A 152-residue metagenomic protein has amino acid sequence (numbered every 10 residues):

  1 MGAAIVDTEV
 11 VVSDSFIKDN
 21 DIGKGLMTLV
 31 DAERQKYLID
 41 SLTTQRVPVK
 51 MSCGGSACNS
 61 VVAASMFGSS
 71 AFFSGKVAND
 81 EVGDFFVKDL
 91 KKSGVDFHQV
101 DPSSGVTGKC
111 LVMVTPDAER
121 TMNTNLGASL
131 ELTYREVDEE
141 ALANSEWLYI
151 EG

Functional and structural regions predicted by a protein language model:
M1, G68-S70, V95, T107-K109 (+2 more regions): Short coil/turn connectors at secondary-structure junctions
M1-S74: Glycine-rich phosphate/adenosyl-contacting loop at the front of the ribokinase-like
M51-G55, D80-K92: Glycine-rich anion/phosphate-binding loops
G55-S60, V82, T107-K109: Short glycine/serine/threonine-rich phosphate/pyrophosphate-binding segments that cradle anionic phosphate groups
S74, N79, V100-D101: A short glycine-rich beta-strand->turn/loop micro-motif centered on a GG-aromatic cluster
D89-V106: A glycine-rich helix N-cap at a beta->alpha junction
H98-P102, V112-G152: Conserved phosphate-binding/catalytic loop of the ribokinase/pfkB sugar-kinase fold
